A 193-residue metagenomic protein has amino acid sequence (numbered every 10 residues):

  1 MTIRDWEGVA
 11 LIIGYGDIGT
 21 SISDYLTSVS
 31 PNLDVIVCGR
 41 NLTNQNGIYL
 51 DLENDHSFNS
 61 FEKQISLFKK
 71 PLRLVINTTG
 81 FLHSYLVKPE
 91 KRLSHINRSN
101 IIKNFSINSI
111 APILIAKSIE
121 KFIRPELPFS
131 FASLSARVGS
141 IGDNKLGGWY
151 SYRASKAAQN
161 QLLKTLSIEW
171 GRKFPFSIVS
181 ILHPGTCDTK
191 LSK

Functional and structural regions predicted by a protein language model:
M1-I36, R40: Canonical Rossmann dinucleotide-binding motif of NAD(H)/NADP(H)-dependent dehydrogenases/reductases, specifically
G8, R73, F129: Conserved acidic residues
I13-G14, K70-V87, N108, S133 (+1 more regions): Rossmann-fold scaffold of SDR-type NAD(P)-dependent oxidoreductases
R40-F58: Rossmann-fold cofactor-recognition segment
F58-K70: Conserved amphipathic alpha-helix within the SDR
F81-Y85, P89-I110, R124-K173: Catalytic loop of short-chain dehydrogenase/reductase
A111-A116: Conserved internal alpha-helix within the Rossmann fold of NAD(P)-dependent oxidoreductases
P184-K190: Short, flexible catalytic-loop segment of classical short-chain dehydrogenase/reductase
